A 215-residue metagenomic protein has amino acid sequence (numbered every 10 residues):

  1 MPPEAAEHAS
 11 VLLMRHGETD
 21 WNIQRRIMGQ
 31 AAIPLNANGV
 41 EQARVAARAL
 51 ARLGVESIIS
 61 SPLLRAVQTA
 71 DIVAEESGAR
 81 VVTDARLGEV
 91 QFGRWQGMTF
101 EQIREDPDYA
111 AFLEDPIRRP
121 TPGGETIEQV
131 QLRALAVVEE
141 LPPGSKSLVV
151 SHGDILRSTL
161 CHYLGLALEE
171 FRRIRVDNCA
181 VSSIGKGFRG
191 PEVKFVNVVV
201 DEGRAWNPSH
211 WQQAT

Functional and structural regions predicted by a protein language model:
M1-S10, V90-E101, H162-T215: Acidic, low-complexity terminal tails and accessory targeting/binding regions of phosphate-metabolizing enzymes
P2-A5, D20, V67, E75-G78 (+1 more regions): Active-site-adjacent alpha-helix immediately C-terminal to a catalytic or transition-state-stabilizing loop
P2-A6, R44-D108, T215: Phosphate-coordination/substrate-recognition cap region in phosphate-metabolizing enzymes
A9, G54-E56, P143-S147: Short coil/turn segments at beta-strand junctions that form active-site/ligand-binding loops
L12, E18-I72, P120-L135: Loop-to-helix element that buttresses phosphate recognition and phosphoryl-transfer chemistry
L12, V82-D84, K194: General small-molecule cofactor/ligand-binding pocket signal
R104-L113, V130: A structural motif
